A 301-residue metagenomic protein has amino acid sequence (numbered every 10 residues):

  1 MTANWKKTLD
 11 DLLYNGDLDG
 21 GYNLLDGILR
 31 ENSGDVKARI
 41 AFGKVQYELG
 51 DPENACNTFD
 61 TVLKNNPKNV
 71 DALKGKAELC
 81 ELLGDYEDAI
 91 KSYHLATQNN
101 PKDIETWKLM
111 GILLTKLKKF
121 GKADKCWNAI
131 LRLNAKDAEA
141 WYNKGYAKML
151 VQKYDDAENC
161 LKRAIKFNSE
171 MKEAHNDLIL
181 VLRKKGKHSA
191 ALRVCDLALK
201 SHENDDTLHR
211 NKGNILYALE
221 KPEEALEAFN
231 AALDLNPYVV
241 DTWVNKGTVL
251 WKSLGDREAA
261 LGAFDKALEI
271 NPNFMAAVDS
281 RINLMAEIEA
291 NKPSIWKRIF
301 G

Functional and structural regions predicted by a protein language model:
M1-N4, L261, E269-G301: Terminal, low-structured helical/coil segments at or just beyond the last alpha-helical repeat
T2, V36-K37, V70-D71, I104-E105 (+5 more regions): Helix-start (N-cap) detector for alpha-helical repeat units in TPR-like alpha-solenoids, especially tetratricopeptide
D10, K44, E78, I112 (+5 more regions): Residue-level recognition of tetratricopeptide repeat
Y14, E48-L49, L82-L83, K116-L117 (+5 more regions): Register position in tetratricopeptide repeats
